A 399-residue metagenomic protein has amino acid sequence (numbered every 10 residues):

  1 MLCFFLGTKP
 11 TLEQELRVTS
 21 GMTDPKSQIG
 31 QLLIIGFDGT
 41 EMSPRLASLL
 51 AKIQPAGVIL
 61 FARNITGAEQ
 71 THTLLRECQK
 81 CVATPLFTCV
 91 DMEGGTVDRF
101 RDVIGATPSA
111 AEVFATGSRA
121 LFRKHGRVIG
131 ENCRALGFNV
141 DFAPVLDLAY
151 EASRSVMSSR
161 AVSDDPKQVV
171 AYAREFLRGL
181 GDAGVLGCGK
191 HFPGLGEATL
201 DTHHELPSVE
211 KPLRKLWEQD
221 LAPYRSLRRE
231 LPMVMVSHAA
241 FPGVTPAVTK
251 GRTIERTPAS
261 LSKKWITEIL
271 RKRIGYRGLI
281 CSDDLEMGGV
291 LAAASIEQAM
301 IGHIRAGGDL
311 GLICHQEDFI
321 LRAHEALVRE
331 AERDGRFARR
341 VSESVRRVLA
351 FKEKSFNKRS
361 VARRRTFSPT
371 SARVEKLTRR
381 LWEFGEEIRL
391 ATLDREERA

Functional and structural regions predicted by a protein language model:
F5, E13-I53, S262-K263, K272-R273 (+1 more regions): Preference for extracellular/luminal or secreted protein segments
G36, M42, R63-C81, L86 (+2 more regions): Second-shell residues forming the walls of enzyme active-site clefts
L49-L60, L136-G137: Catalytic domains of carbohydrate-active enzymes, especially glycoside hydrolases
V58, C133, D220, V348: Divalent metal-coordination and catalytic microenvironments
G67-T71, A115-E131, P166-A171, L216-W217: Glycine-rich anion/phosphate-binding loops
I104-S118, A161-S163: A charged helix-plus-loop insertion that forms the helical arch/lid used to bind and gate nucleic-acid substrates
L146-V156: Short, conserved phosphate-binding/catalytic loop or strand-edge motifs used in phosphoryl-/nucleotidyl-transfer
